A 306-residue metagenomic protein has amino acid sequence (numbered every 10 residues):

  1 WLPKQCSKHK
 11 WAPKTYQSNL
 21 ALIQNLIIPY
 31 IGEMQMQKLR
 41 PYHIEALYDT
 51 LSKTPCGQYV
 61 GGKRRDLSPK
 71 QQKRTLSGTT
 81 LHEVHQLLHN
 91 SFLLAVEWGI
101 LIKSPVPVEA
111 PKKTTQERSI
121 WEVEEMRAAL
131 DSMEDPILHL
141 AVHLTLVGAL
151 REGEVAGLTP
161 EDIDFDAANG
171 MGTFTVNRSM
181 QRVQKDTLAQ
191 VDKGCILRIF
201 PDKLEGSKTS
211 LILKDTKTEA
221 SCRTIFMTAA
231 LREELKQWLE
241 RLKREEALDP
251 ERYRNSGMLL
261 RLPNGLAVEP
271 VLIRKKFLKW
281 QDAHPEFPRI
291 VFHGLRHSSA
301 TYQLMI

Functional and structural regions predicted by a protein language model:
W1-V96, S256-L259, R274, L278: Short, Lys/Arg-enriched alpha-helical recognition elements, typified by the DNA-recognition helix
E45, E109, R118, E122 (+4 more regions): Residue-level detector of conserved, well-ordered beta-strand and adjacent loop positions that form binding/recognition
C56-V60, D131, D135-L138, G148 (+3 more regions): Short, basic (Lys/Arg/His-rich) helix/loop patches that form interaction surfaces in the mid-to-C-terminal regions
G57-L87, E97-P160, A168-M171, L211-I212 (+3 more regions): Basic, Lys/Arg- and aromatic-enriched nucleic-acid-binding interface segment
L93-I102, Q237-E240: Arg/Lys-rich amphipathic alpha helix in sigma70-family domain 2
A110, E125, L158-R244, E251-R254: Conserved tyrosine-mediated DNA breakage-rejoining catalytic core shared by Y-recombinases
